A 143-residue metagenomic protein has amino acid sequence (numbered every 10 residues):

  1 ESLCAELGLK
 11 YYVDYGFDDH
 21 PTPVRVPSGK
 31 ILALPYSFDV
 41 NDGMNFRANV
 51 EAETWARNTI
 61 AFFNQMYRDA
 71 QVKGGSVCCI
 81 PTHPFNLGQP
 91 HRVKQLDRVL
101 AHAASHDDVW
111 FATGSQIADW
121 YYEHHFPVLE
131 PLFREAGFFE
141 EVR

Functional and structural regions predicted by a protein language model:
E1-G74, V128-E130: Active-site-adjacent pocket scaffolds in enzyme catalytic domains
I60-R143: C-terminal domain-boundary segment and adjacent tail
